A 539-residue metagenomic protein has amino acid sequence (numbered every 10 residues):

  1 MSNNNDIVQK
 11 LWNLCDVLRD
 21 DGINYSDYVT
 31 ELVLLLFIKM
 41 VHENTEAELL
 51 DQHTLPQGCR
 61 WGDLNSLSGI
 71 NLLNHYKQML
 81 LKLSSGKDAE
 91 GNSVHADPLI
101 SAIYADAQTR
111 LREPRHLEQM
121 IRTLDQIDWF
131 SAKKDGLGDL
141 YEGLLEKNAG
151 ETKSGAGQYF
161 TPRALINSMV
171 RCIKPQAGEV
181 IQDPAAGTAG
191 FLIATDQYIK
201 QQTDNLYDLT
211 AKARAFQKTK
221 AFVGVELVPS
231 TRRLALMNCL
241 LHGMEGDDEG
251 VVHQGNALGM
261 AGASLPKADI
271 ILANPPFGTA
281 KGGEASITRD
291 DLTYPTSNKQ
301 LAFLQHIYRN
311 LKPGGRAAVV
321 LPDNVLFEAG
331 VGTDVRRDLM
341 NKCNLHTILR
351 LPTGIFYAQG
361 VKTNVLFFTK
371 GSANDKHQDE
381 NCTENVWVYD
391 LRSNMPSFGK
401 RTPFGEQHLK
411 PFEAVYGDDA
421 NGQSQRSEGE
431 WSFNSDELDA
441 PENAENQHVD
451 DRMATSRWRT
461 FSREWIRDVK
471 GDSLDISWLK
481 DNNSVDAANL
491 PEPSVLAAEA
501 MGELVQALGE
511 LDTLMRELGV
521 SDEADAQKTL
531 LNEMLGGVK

Functional and structural regions predicted by a protein language model:
M1, G259-D269, G278-E464: Signature of N6-adenine DNA methyltransferases within the class I
M1-A177, D247, V251-A257, R350-T353 (+2 more regions): Non-catalytic, mostly N-terminal accessory regions of nucleic-acid modification and defense proteins
V29, F222, I271, G315-R316: Structural detector for hydrophobic anchor residues on beta-strands
L36-E43, W129, L145-A149, Q197-K200 (+8 more regions): Non-catalytic alpha-helical coupling and interface elements of nucleotide-dependent molecular machines and regulators
K82-K87, D196-L206, K370-N374: Short regulatory "switch" loops immediately downstream of catalytic or recognition motifs within protein catalytic
W129, A213-F216, N310, H377-D379: Surface-exposed acidic, glycine-flexible loop patches that form ligand/cofactor-binding and adhesion interfaces
G155-A273, G278-A280, A285-D290, S297 (+4 more regions): Conserved S-adenosyl-L-methionine
